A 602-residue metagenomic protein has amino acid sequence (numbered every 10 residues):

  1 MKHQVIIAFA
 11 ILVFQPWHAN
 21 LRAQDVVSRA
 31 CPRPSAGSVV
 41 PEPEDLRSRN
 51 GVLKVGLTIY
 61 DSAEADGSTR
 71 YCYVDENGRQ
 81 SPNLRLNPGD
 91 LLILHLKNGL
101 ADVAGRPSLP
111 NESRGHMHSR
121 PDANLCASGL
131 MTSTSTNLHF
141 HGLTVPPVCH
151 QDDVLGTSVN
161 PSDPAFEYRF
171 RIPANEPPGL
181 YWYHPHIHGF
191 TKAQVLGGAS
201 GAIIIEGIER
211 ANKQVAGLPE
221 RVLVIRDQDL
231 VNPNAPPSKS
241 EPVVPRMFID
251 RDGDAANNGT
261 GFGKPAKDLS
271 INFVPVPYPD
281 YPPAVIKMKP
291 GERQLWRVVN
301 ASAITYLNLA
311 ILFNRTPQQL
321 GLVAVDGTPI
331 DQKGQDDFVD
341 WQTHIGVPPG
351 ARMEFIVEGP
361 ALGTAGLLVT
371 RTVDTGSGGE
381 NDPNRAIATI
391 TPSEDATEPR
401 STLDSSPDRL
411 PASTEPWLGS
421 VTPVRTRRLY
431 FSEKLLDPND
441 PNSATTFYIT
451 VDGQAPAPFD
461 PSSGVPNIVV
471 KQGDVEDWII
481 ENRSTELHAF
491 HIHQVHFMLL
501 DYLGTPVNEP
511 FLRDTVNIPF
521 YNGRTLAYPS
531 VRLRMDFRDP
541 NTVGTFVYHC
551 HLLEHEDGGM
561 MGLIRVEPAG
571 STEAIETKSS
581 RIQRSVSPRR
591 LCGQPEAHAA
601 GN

Functional and structural regions predicted by a protein language model:
I7-P16: Bacterial N-terminal signal peptides
W17-A23: Sec/Tat signal peptide C-region and signal peptidase I cleavage site
A23-N160, A165-E167, P245-W296, I330-Q332 (+4 more regions): N-terminal, post-signal-peptide metal-ligating segments of extracellular/periplasmic oxidoreductases, dominated by
L57, L94, L138, P185 (+7 more regions): Divalent metal-coordination and catalytic microenvironments
L96-L100, V298-S302, I480-S484: Asparagine-centered strand-capping/turn motif at beta-strand->loop junctions
E112-A211, Q335-D395, S484-H488, V507-G601: Extracellular/periplasmic metallocenter environments
V145-P161, D229, S240-P411, T505-E509: Histidine- and aromatic-rich segments of cupredoxin/plastocyanin-like copper-binding domains
G419, R428-L499, D514-H549: C-terminal substrate/ligand-recognition segments
